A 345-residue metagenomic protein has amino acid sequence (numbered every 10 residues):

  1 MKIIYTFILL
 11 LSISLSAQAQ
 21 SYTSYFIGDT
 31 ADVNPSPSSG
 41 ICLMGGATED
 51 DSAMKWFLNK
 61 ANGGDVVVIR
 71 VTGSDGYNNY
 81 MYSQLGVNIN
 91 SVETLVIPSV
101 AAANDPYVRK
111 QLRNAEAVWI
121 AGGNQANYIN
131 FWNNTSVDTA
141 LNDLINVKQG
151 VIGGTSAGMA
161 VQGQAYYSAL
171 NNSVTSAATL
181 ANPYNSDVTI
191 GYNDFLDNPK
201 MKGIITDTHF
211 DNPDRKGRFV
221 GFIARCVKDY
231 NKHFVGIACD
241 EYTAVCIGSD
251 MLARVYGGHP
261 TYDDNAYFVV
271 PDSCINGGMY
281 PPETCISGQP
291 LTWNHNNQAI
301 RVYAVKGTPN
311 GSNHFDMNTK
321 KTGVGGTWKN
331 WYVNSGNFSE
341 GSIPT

Functional and structural regions predicted by a protein language model:
M1-S21: Bacterial Sec-dependent N-terminal signal peptides
Q20-G63, S168, S173-T345: C-terminal and late-domain segments of enzyme folds
S21-A121: N-terminal beta1-alpha1 cap of cysteine-dependent amidohydrolase-like domains
V66, V118, S156, T206 (+1 more regions): A residue-level signal for conserved active-site and pocket-lining positions in enzyme catalytic cores
N79-Y80, N130-F131, Q164-Y166: Short, solvent-exposed loop/turn and secondary-structure capping segments
Q111-N114, N134-Q149: Catalytic-core regions built around general acid/base machinery
W119-G122, I145-Y166: Catalytic nucleophile loop
Q125-T135: Glycine/threonine-rich flexible loop motifs
